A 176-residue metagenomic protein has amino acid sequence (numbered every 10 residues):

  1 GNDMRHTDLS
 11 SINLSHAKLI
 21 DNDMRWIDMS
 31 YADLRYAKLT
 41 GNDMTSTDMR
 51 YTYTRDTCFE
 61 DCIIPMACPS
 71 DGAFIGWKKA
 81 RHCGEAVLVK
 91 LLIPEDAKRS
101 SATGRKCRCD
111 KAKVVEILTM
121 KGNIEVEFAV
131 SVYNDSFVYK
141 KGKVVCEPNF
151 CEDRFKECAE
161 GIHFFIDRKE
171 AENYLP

Functional and structural regions predicted by a protein language model:
G1-A86, R99: Tandem repeat scaffolds
D21, G41, C109, C146 (+1 more regions): Intrinsically disordered, low-complexity segments enriched in glycine/proline and serine/threonine
Y36, I64, G142-V144, K169-E170: Short linear sequence elements within intrinsically disordered, low-complexity coil regions
S70-E152, A159: Non-catalytic interaction/regulatory modules that flank or connect domains
D153-L175: Extended catalytic/binding region for NAD+/ADP-ribose chemistry, centered on the ART fold
